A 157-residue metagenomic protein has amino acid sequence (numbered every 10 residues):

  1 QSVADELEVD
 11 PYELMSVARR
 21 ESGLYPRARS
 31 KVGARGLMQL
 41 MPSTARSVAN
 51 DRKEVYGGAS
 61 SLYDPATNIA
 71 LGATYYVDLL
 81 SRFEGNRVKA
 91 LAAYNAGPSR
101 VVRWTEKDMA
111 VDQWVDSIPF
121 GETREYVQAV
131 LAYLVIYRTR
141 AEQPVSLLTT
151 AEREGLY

Functional and structural regions predicted by a protein language model:
Q1-Y157: Catalytic glycan-binding domains that act on GlcNAc-containing polysaccharides
